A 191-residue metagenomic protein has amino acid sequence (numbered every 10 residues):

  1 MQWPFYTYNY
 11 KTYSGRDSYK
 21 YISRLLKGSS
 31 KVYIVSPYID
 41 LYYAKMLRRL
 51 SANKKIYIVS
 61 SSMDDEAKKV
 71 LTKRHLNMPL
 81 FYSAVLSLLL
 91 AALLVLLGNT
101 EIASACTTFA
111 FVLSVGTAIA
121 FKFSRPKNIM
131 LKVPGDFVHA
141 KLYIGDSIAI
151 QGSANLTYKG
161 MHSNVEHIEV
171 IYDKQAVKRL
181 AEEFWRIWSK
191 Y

Functional and structural regions predicted by a protein language model:
M1-Y191: PLD/PLD-like phosphodiesterase catalytic module centered on the HKD motif
